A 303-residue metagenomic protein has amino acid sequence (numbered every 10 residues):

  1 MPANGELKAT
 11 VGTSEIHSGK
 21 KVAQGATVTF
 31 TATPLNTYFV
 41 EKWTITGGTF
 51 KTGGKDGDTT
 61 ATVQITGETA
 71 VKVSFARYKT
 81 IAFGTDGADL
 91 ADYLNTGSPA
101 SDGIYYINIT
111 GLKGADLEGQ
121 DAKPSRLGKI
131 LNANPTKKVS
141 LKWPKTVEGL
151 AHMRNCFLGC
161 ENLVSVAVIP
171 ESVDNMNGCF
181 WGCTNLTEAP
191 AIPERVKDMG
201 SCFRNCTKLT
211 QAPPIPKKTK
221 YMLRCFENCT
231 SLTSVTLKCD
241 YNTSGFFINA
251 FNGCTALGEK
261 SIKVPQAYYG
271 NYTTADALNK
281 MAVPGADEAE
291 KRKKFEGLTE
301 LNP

Functional and structural regions predicted by a protein language model:
M1, G5-L7, F30, W43 (+4 more regions): Extracellular/surface recognition and adhesion modules
M1, K55-Y78, C202-F203, C225-F226: Conserved "repeat-terminator" motif of extracellular CCP/Sushi domains
M1-A23, R77: Conserved N-terminal submotifs of small, disulfide-stabilized extracellular modules
A26-D56, G253: Surface-exposed interfaces of beta-sheet-rich extracellular modules
R77-K79, E259-P303: Extracellular/surface-exposed low-complexity segments
Y78-I130: N-terminal segments that cap or nucleate solenoid repeat domains
Y105-A115, T136-G149, E161-D174, T184-K197 (+4 more regions): Structural signature of tandem-repeat unit edges
R154-C156, N175-W181, D198-R204, Y221-E227 (+1 more regions): Consensus positions within tandem repeat domains that build extended binding/scaffold surfaces
